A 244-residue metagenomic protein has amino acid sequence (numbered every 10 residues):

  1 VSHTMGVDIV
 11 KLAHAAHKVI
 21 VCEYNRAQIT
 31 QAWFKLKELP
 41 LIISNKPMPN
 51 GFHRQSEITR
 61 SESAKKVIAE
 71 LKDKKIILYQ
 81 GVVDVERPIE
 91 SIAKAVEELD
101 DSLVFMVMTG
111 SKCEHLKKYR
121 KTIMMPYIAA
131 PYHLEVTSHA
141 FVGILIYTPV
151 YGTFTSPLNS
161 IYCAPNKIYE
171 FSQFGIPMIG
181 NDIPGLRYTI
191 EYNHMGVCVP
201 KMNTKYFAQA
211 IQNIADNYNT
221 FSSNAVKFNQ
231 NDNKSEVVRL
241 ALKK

Functional and structural regions predicted by a protein language model:
V1-L12, T59-R60, V85-E86: Nucleotide-sugar donor phosphate/pyrophosphate-binding loop at the beta->alpha transition of glycosyltransferases
M5-I42, P47-Q55, Y188, Y192: A short, active-site helix/loop in glycosyltransferases that binds the activated sugar's phosphate group
I20, S44-R54, R60, K65-R87 (+1 more regions): Conserved donor-binding/catalytic core segment of Leloir-type glycosyltransferases
C22, Y79-G81, M108-G110, M125 (+1 more regions): Short hydrophobic "strand-cap" motifs at the C-terminus of beta-strands
S44, H53, I58-T59, K201-N203 (+1 more regions): A charged, aromatic-enriched C-terminal amphipathic alpha-helix characteristic of glycosyltransferases across folds
R87, A129-S138, G143-Q173, G180-Y188: Nucleotide-sugar-dependent
V107-V142: Nucleotide-activated donor-binding/catalytic signature segment of Leloir-type glycosyltransferases, i.e., the conserved
N166, R187-A210: Change "using UDP/GDP/dTDP sugars" to "using nucleotide sugars
